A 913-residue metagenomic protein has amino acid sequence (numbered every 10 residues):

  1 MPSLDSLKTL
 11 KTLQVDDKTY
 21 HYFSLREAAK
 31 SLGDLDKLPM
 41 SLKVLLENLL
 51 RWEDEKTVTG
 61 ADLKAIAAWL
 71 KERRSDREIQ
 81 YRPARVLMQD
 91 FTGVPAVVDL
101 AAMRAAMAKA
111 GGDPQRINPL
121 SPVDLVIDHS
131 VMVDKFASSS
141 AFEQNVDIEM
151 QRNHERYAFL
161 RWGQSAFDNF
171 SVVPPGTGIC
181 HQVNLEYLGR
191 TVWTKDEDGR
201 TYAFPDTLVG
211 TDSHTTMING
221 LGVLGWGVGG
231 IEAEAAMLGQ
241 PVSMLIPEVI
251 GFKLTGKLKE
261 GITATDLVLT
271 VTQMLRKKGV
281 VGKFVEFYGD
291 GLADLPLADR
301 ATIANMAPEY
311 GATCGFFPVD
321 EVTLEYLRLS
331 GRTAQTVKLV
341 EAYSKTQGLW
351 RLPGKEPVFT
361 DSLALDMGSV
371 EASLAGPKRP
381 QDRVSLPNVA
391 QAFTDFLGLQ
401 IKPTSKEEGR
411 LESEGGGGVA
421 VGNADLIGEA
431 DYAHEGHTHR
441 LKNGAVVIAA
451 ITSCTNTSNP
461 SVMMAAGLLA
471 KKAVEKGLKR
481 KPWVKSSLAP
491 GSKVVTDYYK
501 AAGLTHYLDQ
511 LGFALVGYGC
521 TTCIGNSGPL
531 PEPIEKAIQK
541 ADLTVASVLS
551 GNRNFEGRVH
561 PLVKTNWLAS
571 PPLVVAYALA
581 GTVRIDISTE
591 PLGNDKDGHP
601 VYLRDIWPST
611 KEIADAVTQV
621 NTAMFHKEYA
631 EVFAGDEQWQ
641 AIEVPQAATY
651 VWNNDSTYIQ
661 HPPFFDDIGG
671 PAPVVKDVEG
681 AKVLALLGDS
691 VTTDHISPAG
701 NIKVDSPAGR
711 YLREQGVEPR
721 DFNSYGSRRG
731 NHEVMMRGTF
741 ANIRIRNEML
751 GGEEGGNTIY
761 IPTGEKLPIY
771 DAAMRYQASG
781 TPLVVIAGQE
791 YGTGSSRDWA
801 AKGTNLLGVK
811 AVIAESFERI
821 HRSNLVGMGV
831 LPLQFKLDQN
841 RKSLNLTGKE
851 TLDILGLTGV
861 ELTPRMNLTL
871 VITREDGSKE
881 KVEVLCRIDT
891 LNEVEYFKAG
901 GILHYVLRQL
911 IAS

Functional and structural regions predicted by a protein language model:
M1-S913: Fe-S-dependent hydro-lyases/dehydratases of central metabolism
